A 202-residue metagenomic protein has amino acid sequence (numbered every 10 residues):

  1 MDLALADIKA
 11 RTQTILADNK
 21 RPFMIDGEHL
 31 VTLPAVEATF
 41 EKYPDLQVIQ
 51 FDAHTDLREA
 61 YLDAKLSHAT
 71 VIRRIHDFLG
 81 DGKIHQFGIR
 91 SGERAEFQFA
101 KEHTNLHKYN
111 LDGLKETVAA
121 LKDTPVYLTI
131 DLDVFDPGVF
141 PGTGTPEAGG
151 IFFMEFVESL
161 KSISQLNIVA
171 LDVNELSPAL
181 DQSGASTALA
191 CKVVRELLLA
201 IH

Functional and structural regions predicted by a protein language model:
M1-H202: Conserved alpha-helical scaffold segments that buttress catalytic/binding sites
